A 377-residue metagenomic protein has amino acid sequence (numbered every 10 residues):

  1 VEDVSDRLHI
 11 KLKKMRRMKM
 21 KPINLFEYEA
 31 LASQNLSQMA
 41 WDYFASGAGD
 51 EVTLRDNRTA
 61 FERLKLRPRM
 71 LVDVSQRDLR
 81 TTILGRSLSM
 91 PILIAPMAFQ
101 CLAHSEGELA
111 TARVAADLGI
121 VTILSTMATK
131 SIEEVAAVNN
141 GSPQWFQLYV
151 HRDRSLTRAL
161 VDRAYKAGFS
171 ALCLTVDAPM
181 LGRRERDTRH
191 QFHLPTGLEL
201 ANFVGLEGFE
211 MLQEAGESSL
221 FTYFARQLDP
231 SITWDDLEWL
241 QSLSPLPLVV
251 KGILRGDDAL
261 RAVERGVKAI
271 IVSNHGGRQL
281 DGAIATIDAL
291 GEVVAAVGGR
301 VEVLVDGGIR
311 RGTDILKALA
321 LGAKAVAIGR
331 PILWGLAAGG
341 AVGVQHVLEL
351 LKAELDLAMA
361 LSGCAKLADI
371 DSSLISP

Functional and structural regions predicted by a protein language model:
V1-D6: Acidic, Ala/Val/Gly-enriched low-complexity intrinsically disordered segments
L8, R16-G85, R184, Q191-I232 (+2 more regions): An N-cap/entry alpha-helix motif that binds or orients negatively charged groups
L8-E62, D288-P377: Alpha/beta catalytic cores of nucleotide-metabolism and tRNA/nucleoside-modifying enzymes
K65, R80-T82, P91-A95, V121-S125 (+2 more regions): Short, conserved beta-strand segments within well-ordered enzyme catalytic domains that often line or immediately flank
L88-I132: Glycine-rich active-site/cofactor-binding loop and its immediate structural neighborhood
L93-F99, S142-Y149, F221-Y223: Short, basic, glycine/proline-bearing loop/turn elements
F99, R113, V138, S155-V305 (+4 more regions): Alpha/beta enzyme core
A116-T157: A gly/proline- and charged-residue-enriched helix-loop-helix capping module
